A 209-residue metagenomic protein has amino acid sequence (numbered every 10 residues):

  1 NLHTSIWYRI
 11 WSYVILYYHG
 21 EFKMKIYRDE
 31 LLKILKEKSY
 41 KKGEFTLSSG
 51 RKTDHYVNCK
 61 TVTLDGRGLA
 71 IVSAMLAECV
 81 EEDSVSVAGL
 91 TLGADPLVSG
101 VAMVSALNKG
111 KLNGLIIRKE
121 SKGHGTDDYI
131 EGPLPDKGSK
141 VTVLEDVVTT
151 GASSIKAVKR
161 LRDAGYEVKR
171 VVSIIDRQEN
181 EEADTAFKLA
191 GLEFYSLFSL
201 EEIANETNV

Functional and structural regions predicted by a protein language model:
M24-E82: Active-site-facing substrate-recognition patch
K25-I34, K159-V209: PRPP-dependent phosphoribosyltransferase catalytic core
L76-V85, V158-A164: Phosphate/pyrophosphate-binding loops at sites that engage ATP/ADP/AMP, CoA/4′-phosphopantetheine, polyphosphate
S84-G93, V172-S173: Short glycine-rich phosphate-binding loop at a beta-alpha junction
L97-T142, A152-K156: Short, glycine/charge-rich flexible loops or terminal/linker lids adjacent to PRPP-binding catalytic cores
